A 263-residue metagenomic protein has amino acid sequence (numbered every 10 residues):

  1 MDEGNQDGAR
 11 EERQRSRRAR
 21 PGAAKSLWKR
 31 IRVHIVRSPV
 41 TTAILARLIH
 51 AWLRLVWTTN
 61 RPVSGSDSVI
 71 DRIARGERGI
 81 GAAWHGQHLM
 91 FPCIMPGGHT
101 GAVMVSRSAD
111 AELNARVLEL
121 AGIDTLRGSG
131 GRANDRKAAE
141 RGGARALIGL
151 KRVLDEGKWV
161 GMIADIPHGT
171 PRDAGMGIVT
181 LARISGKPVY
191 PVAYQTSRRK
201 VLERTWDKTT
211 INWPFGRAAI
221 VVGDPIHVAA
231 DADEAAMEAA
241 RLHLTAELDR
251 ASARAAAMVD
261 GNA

Functional and structural regions predicted by a protein language model:
D2-H99, G122-D124, A239, A246-A263: Membrane-anchoring hydrophobic helices of lipid-metabolizing enzymes
A43-S64, A102-R145, K151: Membrane-interfacial amphipathic helices and adjacent loop/beta segments that form the lipid-substrate binding surface
G65, Q87, G143-L147, A174-G175: Amphipathic coiled-coil/heptad-repeat helices and related helical stalk/stem segments that mediate oligomerization
I80-A82, M104, G161-I163: Structural motif
H88, D110, P167-T170: Solvent-exposed loop/turn segments at secondary-structure junctions within structured extracellular/periplasmic domains
A146-L181, S185: Catalytic-site beta-strand/loop segments enriched in glycine and acidic/polar residues
R172-D233: A cross-family acyltransferase "interaction/gating" segment
